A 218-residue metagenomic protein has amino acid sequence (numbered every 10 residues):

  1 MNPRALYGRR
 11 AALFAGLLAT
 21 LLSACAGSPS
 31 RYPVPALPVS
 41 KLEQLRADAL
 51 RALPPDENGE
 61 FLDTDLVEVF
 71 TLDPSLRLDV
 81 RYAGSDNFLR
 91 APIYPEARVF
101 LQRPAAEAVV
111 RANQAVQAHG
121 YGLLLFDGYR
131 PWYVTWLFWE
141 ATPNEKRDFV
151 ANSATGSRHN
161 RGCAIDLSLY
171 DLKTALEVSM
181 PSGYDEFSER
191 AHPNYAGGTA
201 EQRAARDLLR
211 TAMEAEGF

Functional and structural regions predicted by a protein language model:
N2-F14: Bacterial N-terminal signal peptides that target proteins for export
F14-S23: Bacterial N-terminal signal peptides
C25-F126, A141-F218: Extracytoplasmic cell-surface/polysaccharide-interacting catalytic and binding patches
R130-P143: Long, hydrophobic, well-ordered secondary-structure blocks that form the structural core and pocket-lining surfaces
